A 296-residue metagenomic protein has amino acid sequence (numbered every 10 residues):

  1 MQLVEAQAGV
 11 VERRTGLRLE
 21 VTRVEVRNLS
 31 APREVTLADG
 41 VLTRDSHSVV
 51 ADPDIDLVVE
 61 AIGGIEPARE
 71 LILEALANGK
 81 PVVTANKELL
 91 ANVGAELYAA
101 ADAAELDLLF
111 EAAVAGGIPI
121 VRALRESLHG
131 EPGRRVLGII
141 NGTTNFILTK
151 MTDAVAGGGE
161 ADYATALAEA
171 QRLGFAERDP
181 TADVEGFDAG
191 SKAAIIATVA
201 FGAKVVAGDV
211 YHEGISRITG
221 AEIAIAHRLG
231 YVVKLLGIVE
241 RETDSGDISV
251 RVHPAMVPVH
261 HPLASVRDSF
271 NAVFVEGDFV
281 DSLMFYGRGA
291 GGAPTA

Functional and structural regions predicted by a protein language model:
M1-N78: N-terminal glycine-/serine-/threonine-rich beta1-alpha1-beta2 phosphate-ribose binding loop of Rossmann-like
V26-L29, H47, G63, K87-L89 (+4 more regions): Short, ordered loop/turn segments at secondary-structure junctions
L42-R44, A51, V59-E60, V83-A85 (+3 more regions): General beta-strand structural signal in soluble alpha/beta enzymes
I62-N78, A85-E126: Rossmann-fold NAD(P)-binding glycine/threonine-rich loop
D102-A176, P180-D188, I195: Rossmann-like NAD(P)H-binding beta-loop-alpha module
K150, A164-S265, F270-A272: Substrate-binding/catalytic subdomain of NAD(P)-dependent oxidoreductase enzymes
H260-A296: ATP-dependent carboxylate/acyl-activation modules
